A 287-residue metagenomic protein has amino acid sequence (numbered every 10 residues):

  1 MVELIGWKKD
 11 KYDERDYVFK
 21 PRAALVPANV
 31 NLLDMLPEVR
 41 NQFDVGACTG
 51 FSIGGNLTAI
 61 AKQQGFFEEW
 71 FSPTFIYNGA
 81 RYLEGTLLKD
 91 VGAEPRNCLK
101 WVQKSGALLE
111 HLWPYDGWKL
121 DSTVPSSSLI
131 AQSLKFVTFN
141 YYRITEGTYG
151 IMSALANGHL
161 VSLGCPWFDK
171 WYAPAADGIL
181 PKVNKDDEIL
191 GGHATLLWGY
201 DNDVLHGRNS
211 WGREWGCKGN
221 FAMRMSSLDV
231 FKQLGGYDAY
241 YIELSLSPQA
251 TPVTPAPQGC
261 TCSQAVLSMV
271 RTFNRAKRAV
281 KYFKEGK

Functional and structural regions predicted by a protein language model:
M1-K8, V26, G54-T58, Y82-R208 (+2 more regions): Predominantly the structural core of cysteine protease catalytic domains
M1-M35: Non-catalytic, low-structured ubiquitin/UBL-interacting segments
V18-V26, K62-W70, W118-D121: Short, functional N-terminal and low-complexity linear motifs
A28-D34, S72-N78, P125-S128, Y172: Short amphipathic alpha-helical segments, especially helix-boundary/capping motifs
L33-F75, R81, D90-K104: Active-site-adjacent structural elements in enzyme catalytic domains
G65-F66, G158, G286: Short loop/turn hinge sites at secondary-structure boundaries
G259-K287: Short, low-complexity, charged amphipathic interaction modules
